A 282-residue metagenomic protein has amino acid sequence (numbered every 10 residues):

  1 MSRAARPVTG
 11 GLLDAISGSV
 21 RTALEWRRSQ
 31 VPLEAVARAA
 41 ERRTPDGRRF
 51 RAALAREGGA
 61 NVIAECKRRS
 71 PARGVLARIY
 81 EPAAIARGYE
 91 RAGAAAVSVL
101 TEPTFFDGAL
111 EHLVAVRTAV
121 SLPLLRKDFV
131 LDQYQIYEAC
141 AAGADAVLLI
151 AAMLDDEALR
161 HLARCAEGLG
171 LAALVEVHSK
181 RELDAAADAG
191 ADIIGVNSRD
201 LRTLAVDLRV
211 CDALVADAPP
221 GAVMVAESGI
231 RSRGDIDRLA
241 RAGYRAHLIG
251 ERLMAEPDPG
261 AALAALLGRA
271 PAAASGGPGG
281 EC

Functional and structural regions predicted by a protein language model:
S2-I79: An N-cap/entry alpha-helix motif that binds or orients negatively charged groups
S19, K67-R69, E102, F129-V130 (+5 more regions): Active-site beta-loop-alpha junctions enriched in small/polar residues
N61, C66, R73-L174, K180-A185 (+2 more regions): N-terminal active-site wall of soluble small-molecule enzyme domains
L122, L169-L171, A222, L267-A272: Short acidic, glycine/proline-enriched helix-loop-strand junctions
L131-A142, H178-A189, A226, I230-I249 (+1 more regions): Catalytic cores of alpha/beta
E138-E157, G195-L204, Y244-L263: Glycine-rich phosphate-binding active-site loops on the catalytic face of alpha/beta enzymes
I193-I249: Catalytic-face loop-and-helix region of soluble metabolic enzyme cores
A213-D217, A240, A255-C282: C-terminal helical cap(s) of enzyme catalytic domains, especially alpha/beta-barrels
